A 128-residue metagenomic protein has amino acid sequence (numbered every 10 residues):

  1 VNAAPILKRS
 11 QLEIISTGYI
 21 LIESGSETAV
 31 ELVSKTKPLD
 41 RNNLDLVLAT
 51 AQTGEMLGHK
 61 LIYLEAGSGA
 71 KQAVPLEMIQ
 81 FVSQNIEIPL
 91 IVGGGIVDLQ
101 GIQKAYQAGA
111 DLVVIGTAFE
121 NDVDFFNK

Functional and structural regions predicted by a protein language model:
V1-L90, I96-K128: Alpha/beta enzyme core
